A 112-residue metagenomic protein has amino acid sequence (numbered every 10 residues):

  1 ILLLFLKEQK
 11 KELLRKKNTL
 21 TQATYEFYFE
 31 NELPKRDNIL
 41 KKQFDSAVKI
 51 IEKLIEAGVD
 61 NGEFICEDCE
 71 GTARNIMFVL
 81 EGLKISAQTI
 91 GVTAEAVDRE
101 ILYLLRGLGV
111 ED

Functional and structural regions predicted by a protein language model:
I1-N18, T72-I76, D98: Hydrophobic alpha-helical connector segments
L3, D45-V48, E52, D98-L105: Hydrophobic core segments within long, regular secondary-structure runs in both alpha- and beta-rich folds
E12-L13, A57, I76-A94, R106-D112: Amphipathic C-terminal alpha-helical segment
L14-K35: Amphipathic alpha-helical segments used for helix-helix packing
T19, P34-D60, G71-R74: Amphipathic alpha-helical packing segments from all-alpha helical-bundle domains
G71, V92-Y103: Short, charged alpha-helical segments
